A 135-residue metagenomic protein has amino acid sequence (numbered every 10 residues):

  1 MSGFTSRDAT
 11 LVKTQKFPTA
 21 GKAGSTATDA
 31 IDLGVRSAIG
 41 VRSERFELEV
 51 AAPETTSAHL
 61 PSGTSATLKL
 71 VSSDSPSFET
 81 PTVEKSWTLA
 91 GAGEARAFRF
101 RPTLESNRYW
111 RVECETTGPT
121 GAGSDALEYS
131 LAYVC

Functional and structural regions predicted by a protein language model:
M1-A20, T116-C135: C-terminal interaction-tip segments
D29-L33, E94-T103: Exposed aromatic-hydrophobic patches
S43-L48, T103-S124: Noncatalytic modules at the cell exterior or secretory-pathway interfaces, chiefly beta-strand-rich lectin/adhesion
E49-L60: Short amphipathic, basic-aromatic surface patches that mediate peripheral association with negatively charged
A51, K69-S75: Predominantly extracellular/luminal cell-surface or secreted proteins
L60-L68: Short coil-to-beta strand junction motifs in C2/discoidin
D74-F78, T117-T120: Acidic glycine-/aspartate-rich tracts in secreted/extracellular proteins
T82-G91: Solvent-exposed serine/threonine-rich low-complexity stretches and specific carbohydrate-binding patches
